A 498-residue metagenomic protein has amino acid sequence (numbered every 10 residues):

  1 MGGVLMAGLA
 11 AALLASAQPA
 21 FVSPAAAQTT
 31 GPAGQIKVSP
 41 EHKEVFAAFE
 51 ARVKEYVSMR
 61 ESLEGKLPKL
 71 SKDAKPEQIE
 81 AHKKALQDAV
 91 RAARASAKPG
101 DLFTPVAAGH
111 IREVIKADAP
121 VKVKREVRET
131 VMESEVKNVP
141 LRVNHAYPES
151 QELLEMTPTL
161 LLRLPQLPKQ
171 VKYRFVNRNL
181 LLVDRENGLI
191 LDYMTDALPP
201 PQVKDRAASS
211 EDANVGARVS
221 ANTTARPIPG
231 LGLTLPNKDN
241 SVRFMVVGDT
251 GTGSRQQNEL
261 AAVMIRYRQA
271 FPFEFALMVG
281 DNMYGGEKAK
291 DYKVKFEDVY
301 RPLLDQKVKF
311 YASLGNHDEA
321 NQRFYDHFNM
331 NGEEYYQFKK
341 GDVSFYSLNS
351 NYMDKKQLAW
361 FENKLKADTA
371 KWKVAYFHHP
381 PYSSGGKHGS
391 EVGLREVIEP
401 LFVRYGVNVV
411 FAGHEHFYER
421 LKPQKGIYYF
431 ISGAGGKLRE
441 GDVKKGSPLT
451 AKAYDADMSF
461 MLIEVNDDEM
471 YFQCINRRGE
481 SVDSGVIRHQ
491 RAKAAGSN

Functional and structural regions predicted by a protein language model:
L13-T29: Signal peptide processing junction and immediate N-terminal pro/mature segment of secreted/exported proteins
A27, R206-D291, S384: N-terminal active-site segment of His-dependent metallophosphoesterases
S39, F46-F103: Early exported N-terminus immediately downstream of N-terminal targeting peptides
H82-M156: Mid-length scaffold segments of soluble, non-membrane domains
R125, E129-V203: Amphipathic, charged alpha-helical segments and their helix-to-coil junctions in extracytoplasmic/peripheral assemblies
R178, D249, G280-D281, G315-N316 (+2 more regions): Active-site glycine-centered loops adjacent to acidic/histidine catalytic or metal-binding residues that shape
E211-A221, K238, K452-N498: A short C-terminal boundary segment appended to hydrolase-like catalytic domains
V215-I228, Y284-K373, G385-V409, H416-N466: Extended active-site neighborhood of metal-dependent phosphoesterases/phosphodiesterases
